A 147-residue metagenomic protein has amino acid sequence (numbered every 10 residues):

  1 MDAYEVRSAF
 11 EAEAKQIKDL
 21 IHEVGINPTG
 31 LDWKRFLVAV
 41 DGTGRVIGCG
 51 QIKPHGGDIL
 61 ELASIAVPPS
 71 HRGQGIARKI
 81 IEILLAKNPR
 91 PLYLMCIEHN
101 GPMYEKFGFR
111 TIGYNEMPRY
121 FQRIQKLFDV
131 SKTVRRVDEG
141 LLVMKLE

Functional and structural regions predicted by a protein language model:
M1-P28, V40-D41, R45, E139-E147: Short amphipathic alpha-helix that is part of the acyltransferase structural core
P28-F36: A short, aromatic/hydrophobic, helix- or strand-capping loop or linear motif that either lines the entrance/gate
V38, R45-A66: Conserved beta-strand in the GNAT
V67, G73-A86: Conserved acetyl-CoA-binding loop-helix of GNAT-fold acetyltransferases
A86-H99: Conserved GNAT acetyl-CoA-binding A-motif
E98-K126: Conserved active-site alpha-helix within GNAT-family acetyltransferase domains
R123-E147: Acidic/histidine-enriched, glycine/proline-rich intrinsically disordered or flexible terminal extensions
